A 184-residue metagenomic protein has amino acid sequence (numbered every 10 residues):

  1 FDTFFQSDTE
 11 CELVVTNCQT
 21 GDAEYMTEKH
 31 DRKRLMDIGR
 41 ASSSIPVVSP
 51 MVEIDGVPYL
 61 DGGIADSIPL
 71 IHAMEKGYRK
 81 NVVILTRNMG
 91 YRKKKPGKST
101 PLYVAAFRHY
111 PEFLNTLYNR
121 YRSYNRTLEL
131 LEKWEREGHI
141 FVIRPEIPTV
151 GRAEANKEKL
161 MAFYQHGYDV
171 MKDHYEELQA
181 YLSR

Functional and structural regions predicted by a protein language model:
F1-R184: Patatin-like phospholipase
